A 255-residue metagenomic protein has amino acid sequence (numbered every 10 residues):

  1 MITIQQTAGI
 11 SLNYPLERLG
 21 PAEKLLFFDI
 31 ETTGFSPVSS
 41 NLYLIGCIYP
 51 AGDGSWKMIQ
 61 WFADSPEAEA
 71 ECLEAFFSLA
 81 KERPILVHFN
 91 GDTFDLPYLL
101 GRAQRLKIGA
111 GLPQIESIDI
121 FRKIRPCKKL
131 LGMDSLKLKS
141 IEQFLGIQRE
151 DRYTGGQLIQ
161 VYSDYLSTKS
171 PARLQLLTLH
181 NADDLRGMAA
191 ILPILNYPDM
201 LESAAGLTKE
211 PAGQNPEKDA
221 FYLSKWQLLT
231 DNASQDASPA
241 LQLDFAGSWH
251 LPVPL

Functional and structural regions predicted by a protein language model:
M1-S40, P50-L255: DEDD superfamily 3′-5′ metal-dependent exonuclease/proofreading module
I45-C47: Short beta-strand scaffold segments in enzyme catalytic cores
